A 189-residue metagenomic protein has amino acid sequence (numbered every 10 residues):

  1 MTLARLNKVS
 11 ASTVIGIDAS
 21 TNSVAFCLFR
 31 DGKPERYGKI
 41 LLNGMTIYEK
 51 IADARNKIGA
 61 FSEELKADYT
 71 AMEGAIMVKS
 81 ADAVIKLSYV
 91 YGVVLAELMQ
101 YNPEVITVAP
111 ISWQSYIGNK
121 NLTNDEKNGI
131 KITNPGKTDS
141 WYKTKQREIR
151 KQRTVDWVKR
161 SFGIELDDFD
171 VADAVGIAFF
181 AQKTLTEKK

Functional and structural regions predicted by a protein language model:
M1-K189: Phosphate- and other anionic-substrate recognition elements at nucleic-acid/protein interfaces
